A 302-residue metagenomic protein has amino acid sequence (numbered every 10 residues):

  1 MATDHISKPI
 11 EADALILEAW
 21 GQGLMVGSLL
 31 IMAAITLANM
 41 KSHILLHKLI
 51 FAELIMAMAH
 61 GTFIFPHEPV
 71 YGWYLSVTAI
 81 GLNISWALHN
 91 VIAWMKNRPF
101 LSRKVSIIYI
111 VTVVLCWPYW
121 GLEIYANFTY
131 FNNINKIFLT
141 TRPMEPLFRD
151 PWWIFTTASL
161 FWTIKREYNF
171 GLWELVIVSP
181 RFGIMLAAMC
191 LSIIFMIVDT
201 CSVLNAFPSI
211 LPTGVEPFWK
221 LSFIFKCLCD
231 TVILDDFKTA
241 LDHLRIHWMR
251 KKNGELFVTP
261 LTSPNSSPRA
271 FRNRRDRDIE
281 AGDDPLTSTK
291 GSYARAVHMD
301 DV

Functional and structural regions predicted by a protein language model:
M1-C116, F170-I184: Membrane-proximal first intracellular loop
L15-M25, E68-N83, L139-S159, S179-G254: Extracellular loop 3-seventh transmembrane helix
A34, I92, F161, K165 (+2 more regions): Amphipathic alpha-helical interaction motifs in eukaryotic regulatory proteins
I55-F63, P118-E123, L191-D199: Aromatic-anchored segments of alpha-helical transmembrane domains
T62-P69, M95-K96, I124-F138, C201-P212: Juxtamembrane "helix-exit" motif on the non-cytosolic side of transmembrane helices
N97-I164: Membrane-proximal helix-loop-helix units in multi-pass membrane proteins
H243-V302: Intrinsically disordered, low-complexity terminal tails of fungal membrane proteins
